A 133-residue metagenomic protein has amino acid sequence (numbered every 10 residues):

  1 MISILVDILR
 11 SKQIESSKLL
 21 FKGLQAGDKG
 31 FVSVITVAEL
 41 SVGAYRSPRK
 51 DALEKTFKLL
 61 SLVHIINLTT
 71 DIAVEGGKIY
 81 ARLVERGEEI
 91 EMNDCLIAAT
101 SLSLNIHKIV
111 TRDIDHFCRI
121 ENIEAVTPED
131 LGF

Functional and structural regions predicted by a protein language model:
M1, D7, S33, I90-E91 (+2 more regions): Histidine- and aromatic-rich ligand-binding microenvironments
M1-V32, V42-K58: Short, well-structured N-terminal submotif of metal-dependent ribonuclease cores
L5, V37-L40, A73, F117: A generic structural signal for short hydrophobic patches within well-formed alpha-helices
S17, V37, L53-T56, A73-G76 (+1 more regions): A general structural signal for well-ordered alpha-helical segments in protein cores
K22, L102-F133: Acidic, PIN/NYN-like endoribonuclease modules and their adjacent C-terminal/linker elements
H64-R112: Active-site neighborhoods of divalent-metal-dependent phosphate/nucleic-acid chemistry enzymes
